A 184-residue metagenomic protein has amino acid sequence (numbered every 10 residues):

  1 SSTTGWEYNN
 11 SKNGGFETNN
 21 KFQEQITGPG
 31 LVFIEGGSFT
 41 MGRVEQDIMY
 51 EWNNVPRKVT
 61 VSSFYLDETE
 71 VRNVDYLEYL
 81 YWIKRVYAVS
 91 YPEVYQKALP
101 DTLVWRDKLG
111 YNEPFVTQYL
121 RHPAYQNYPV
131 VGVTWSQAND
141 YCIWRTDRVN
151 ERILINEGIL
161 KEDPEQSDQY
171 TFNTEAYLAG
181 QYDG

Functional and structural regions predicted by a protein language model:
S1-E7, Y141: Bacterial Sec-dependent N-terminal signal peptides
N10-T27: A short, compositionally biased domain-edge/stem linker segment
N19, V32, Y91-E93: Acidic, serine/proline-rich intrinsically disordered activation domains and adjacent regulatory IDRs of transcriptional
E24-V44, R57: Mature N-terminal segment immediately following signal peptide/propeptide cleavage in secreted/periplasmic
I26, R57-S62, H122-Y125: Short glycine-enriched loop/turn motifs at secondary-structure junctions
I34-G36, V61, L66: Hydrophobic residues on conserved beta-strands that form the core of alpha/beta folds
R43, F64-G184: Active-site microenvironments of metalloenzymes and redox enzymes
R43-V61: Short, polar loop/linker segments at the starts of domains and inter-domain junctions
